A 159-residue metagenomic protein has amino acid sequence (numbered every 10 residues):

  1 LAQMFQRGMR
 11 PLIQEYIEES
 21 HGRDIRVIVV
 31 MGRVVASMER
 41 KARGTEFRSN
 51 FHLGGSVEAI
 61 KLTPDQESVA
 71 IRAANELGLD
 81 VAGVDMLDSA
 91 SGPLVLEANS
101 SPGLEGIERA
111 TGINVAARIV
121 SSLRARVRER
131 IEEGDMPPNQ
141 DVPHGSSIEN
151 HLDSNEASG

Functional and structural regions predicted by a protein language model:
L1-L77: Phosphate-binding site of ATP-dependent enzymes
G22-D24, V81, P93: Active-site lining segments that contact anionic ligands and/or coordinate catalytic metals
I28-V30, G44-E46, F51-G54, L79 (+4 more regions): General N-terminal targeting signals
V35-A36, A82, L94-L96: Protein kinase-like catalytic core scaffold
K61, N75, D88-G159: C-terminal active-site "lid" helix and adjoining low-complexity regulatory extension at the edge of ATP-using catalytic
V84-M86: Hydrophobic residue at the +6 position relative to the catalytic HRD Asp in the kinase catalytic loop
